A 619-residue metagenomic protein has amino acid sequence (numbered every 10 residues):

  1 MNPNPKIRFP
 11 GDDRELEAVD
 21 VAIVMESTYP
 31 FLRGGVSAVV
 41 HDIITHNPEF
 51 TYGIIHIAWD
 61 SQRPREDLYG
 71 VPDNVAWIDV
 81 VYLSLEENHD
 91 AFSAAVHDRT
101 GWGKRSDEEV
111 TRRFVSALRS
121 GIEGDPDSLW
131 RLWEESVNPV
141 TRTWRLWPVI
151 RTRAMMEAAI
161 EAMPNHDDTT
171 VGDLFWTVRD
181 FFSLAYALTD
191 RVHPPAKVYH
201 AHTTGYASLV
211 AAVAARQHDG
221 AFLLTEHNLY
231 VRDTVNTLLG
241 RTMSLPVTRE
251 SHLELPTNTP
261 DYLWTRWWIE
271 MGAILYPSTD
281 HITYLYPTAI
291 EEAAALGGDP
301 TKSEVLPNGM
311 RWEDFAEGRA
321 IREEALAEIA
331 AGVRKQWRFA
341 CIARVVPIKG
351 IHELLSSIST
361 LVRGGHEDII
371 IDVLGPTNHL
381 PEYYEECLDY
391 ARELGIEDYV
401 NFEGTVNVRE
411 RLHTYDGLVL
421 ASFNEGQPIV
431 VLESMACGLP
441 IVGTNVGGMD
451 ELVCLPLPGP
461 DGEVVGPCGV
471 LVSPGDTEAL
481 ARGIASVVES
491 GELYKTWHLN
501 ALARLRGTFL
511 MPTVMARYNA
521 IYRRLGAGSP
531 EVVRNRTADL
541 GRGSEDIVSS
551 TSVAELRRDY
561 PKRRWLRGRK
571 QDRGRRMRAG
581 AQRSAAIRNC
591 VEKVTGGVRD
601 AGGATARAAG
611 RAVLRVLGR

Functional and structural regions predicted by a protein language model:
P3, G507, P512-R619: C-terminal amphipathic helix plus adjacent low-complexity, charged tail appended to glycosyltransferase catalytic
L253-N258, Y384-T405: Nucleotide-activated donor-binding/catalytic signature segment of Leloir-type glycosyltransferases, i.e., the conserved
F315, L326-K349, L355-I358, D372: Conserved donor-binding/catalytic core segment of Leloir-type glycosyltransferases
I370-E386: Glycosyltransferase donor-sugar binding loop
F423: Aromatic "clamp/platform" in nucleotide-sugar-dependent glycosyltransferases that forms part of the donor/acceptor
P440-G443, G447-C454, D461-V464: Short hydrophobic beta-strand element within catalytic cores of glycosyltransferases and related nucleotide-activated
L455-T477, S486-G491: Conserved acidic donor-binding segment of nucleotide-sugar-dependent glycosyltransferases
C468, A479-R482, S486, L493-T508 (+4 more regions): A short, well-ordered alpha-helix in the C-terminal region of glycosyltransferases
